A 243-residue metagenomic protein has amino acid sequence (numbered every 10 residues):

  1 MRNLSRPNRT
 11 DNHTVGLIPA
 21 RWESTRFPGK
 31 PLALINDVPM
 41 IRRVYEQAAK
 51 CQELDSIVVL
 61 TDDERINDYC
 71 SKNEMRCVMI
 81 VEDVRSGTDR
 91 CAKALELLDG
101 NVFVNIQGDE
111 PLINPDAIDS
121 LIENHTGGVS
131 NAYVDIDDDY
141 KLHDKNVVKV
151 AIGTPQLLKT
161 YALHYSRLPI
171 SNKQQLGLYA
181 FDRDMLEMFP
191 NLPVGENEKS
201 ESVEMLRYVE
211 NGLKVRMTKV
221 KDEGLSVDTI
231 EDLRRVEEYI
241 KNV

Functional and structural regions predicted by a protein language model:
N12-L60: N-terminal glycine-rich phosphate-binding loop and ensuing alpha1 helix
F27, R43, C51, V129-A132 (+4 more regions): Structured catalytic cores of enzymes that bind and process phosphorylated ligands/cofactors
V58, E64-S120: Short phosphate-binding loop-to-helix
T61-D62, I113, F181, D228: A conserved hydrophobic position in a structured secondary element of the catalytic/binding core that shapes
I113-G195: Conserved core of the sugar-phosphate nucleotidyltransferase
N172-V243: Conserved alpha/beta core of the MobA/IspD/sugar-nucleotide pyrophosphorylase nucleotidyltransferase superfamily
